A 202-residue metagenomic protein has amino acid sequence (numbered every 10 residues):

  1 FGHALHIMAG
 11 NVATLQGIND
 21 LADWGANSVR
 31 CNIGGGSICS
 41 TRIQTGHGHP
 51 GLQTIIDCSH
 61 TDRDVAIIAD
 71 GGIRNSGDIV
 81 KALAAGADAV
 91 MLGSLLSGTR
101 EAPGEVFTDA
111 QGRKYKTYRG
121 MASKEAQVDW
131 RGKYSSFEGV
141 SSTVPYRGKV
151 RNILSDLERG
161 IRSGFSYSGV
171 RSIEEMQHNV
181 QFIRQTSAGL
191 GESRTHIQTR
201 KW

Functional and structural regions predicted by a protein language model:
F1-L5, G17, W24-N27, G46-A69 (+1 more regions): Alpha/beta catalytic cores of nucleotide-metabolism and tRNA/nucleoside-modifying enzymes
N11-V12, I73: Conserved residues at beta->alpha junctions
V12-I38, I43-G48: Acidic, glycine-rich loop-and-beta core segments that form the ion-binding/anion-interacting portion of active sites
